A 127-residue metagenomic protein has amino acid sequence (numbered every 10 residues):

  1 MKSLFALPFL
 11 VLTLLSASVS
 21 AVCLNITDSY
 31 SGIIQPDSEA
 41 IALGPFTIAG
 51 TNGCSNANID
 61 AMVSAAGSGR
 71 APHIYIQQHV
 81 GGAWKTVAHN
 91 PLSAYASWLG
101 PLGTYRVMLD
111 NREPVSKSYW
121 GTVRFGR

Functional and structural regions predicted by a protein language model:
M1-P8: Bacterial N-terminal signal peptides that target proteins for export
S16-S18: N-terminal signal peptide c-region/cleavage motif recognized by signal peptidases
A21-G50: Non-catalytic extracellular/lumenal accessory regions of secreted precursors
A57-I59, W98-P114: Noncatalytic modules at the cell exterior or secretory-pathway interfaces, chiefly beta-strand-rich lectin/adhesion
M62-P72, E113-S116: Extended, low-complexity, turn-rich repeat/linker tracts enriched in Gly/Pro/Ser/Thr and Asp/Glu that occur
G69-G82: Short, surface-exposed beta-strand/strand-loop-strand elements in extracellular ectodomains
N90-G100: Beta-sandwich interaction modules
E113-R127: Edge beta-strands of jelly-roll/beta-sandwich modules across compartments, strongly enriched in secreted/luminal
